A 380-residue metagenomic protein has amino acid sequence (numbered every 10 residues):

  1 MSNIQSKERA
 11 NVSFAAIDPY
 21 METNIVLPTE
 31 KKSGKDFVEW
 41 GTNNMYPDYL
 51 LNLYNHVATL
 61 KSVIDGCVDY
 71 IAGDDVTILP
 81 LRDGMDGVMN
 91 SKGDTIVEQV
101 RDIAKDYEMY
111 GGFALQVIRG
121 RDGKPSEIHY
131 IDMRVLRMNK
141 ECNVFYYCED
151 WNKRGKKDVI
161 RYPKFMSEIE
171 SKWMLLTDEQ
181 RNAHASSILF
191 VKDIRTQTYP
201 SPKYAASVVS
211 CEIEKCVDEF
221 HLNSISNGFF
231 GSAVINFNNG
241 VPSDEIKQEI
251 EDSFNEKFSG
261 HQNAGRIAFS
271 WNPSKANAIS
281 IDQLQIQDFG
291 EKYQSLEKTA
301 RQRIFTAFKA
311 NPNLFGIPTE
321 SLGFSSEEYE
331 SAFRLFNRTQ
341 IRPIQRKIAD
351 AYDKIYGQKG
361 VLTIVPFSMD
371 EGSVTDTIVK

Functional and structural regions predicted by a protein language model:
S2-V68, A72-N272, V379: Structured, contiguous alpha/beta core segments that scaffold functional sites
S187-A351, V361-P366, D370: A contiguous, surface-oriented mixed alpha/beta subdomain in the mid-to-C-terminal portion of proteins that forms
I355-G357: Long, low-complexity C-terminal extensions of enzymes
S373-K380: Short acidic DE-rich linear segments
